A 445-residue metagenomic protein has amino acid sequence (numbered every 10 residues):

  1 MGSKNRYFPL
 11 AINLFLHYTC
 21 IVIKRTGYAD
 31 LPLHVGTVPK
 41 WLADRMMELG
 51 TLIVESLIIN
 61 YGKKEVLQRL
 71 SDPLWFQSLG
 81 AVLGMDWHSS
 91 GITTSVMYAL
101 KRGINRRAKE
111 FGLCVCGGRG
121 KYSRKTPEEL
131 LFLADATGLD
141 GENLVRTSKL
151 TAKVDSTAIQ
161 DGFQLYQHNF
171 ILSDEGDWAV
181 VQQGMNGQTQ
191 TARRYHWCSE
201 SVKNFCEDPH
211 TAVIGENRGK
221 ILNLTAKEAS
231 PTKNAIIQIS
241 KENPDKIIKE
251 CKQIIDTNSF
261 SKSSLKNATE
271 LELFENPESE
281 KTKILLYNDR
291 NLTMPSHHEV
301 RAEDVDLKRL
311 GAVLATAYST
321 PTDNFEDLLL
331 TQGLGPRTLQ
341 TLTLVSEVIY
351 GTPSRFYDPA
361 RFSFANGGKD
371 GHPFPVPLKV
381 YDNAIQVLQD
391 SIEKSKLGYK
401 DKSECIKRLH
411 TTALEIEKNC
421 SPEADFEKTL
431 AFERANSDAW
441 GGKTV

Functional and structural regions predicted by a protein language model:
M1-I21: N-terminal amphipathic/basic-hydrophobic helices that include classical n-h-c signal peptides and signal-anchor
L14-L292, E433-V445: Structure-specific DNA junction-binding interface
V54-I59, R290-T293, P321-T322, F362-G368: Short acidic (Asp/Glu) and glycine-rich catalytic loops that position anionic groups and cofactors
H88, F260, D323, Q340 (+4 more regions): Intrinsically disordered or highly flexible coil/loop and linker segments, enriched in small and charged/polar residues
S296-F325: Helix-hairpin-helix/helix-loop-helix acidic hairpins
E303-R309, F325-L344: Helix-hairpin-helix
P336, Q340-K396: Phosphate-backbone recognition surface of nucleic-acid-processing proteins
P373-P377, S395-V445: Low-complexity, acidic/Ser/Thr- and charged residue-rich accessory regions of DNA metabolism proteins
